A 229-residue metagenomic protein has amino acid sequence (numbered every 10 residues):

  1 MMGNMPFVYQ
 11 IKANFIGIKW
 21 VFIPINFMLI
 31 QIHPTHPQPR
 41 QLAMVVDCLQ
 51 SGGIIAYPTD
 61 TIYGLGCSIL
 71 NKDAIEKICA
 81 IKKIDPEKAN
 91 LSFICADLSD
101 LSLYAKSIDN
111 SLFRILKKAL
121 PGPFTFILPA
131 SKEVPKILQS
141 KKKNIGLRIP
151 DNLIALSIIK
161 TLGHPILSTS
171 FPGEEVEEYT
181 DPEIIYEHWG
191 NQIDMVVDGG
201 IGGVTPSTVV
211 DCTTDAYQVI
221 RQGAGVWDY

Functional and structural regions predicted by a protein language model:
M2, P6-A13: Cationic, amphipathic, low-complexity segments that mediate targeting or membrane/lipid association
I16: Short polybasic linear motifs
I25-Y229: Active-site-adjacent structural elements in enzyme catalytic cores
